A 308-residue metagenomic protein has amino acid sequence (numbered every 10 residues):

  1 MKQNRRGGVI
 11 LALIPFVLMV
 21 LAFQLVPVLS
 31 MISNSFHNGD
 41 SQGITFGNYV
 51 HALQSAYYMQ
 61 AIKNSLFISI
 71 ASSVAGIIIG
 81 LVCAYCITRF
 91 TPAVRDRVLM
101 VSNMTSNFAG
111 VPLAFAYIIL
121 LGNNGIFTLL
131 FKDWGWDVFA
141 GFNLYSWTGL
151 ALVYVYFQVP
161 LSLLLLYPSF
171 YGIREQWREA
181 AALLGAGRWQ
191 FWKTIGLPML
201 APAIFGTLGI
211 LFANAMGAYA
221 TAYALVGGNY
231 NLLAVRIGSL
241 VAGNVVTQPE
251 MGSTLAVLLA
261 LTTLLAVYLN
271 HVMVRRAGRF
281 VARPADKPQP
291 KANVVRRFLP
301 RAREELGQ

Functional and structural regions predicted by a protein language model:
Q3-G8, Y49-Y57, M216, Y223-V272 (+1 more regions): Interhelical loop and adjacent transmembrane-helix boundary motif in polytopic membrane transport permeases
G8-A12, N34, Y167-R178, A182 (+1 more regions): C-terminal transmembrane helix and the adjacent membrane-cytosol boundary/short C-terminal tail of inner/organellar
I14-F23, S162-L166, R174-E175, R188-G217 (+1 more regions): Transmembrane alpha-helices
V17-A56, Q60, L66, V226-G228 (+3 more regions): Short membrane-interfacial helix/loop motifs at transmembrane-helix boundaries
P27-M31, S162, A203-G238: Non-cytoplasmic
F46, A114-V155, W189, L225-N229: Membrane-interfacial helix termini and adjacent extracytoplasmic/periplasmic loops of multi-pass transporters
A56-R89, V94-R97, V101: Transmembrane alpha-helix signature in integral membrane proteins
F139-A182, G206-L208: Membrane-cytosol interface at the C-terminal ends of specific transmembrane alpha-helices in multi-pass membrane
